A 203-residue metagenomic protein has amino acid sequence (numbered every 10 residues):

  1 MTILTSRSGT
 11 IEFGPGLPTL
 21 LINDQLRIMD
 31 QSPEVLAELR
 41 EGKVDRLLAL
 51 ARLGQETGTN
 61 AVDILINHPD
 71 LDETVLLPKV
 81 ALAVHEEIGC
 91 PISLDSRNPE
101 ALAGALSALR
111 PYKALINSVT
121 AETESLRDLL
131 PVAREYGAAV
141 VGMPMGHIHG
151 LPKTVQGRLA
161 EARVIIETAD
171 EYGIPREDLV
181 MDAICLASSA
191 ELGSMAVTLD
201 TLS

Functional and structural regions predicted by a protein language model:
M1-V180, L186-S203: Domain-level signal for soluble alpha/beta catalytic cores
